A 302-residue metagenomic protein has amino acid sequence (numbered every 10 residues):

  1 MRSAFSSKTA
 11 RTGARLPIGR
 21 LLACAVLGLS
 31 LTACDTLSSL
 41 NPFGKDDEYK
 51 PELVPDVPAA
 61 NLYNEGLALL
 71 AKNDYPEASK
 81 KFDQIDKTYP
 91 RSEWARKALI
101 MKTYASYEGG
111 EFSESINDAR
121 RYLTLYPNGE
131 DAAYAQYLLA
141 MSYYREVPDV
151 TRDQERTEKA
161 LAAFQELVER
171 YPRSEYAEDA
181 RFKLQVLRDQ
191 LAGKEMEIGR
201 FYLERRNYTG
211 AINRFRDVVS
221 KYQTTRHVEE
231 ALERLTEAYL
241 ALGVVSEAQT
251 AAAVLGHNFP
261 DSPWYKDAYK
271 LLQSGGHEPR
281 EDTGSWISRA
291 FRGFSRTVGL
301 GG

Functional and structural regions predicted by a protein language model:
M1-R2, A25: Extended interaction regions within the primary functional domain
R2-T9, A14, A33-G302: Acidic, polar-rich low-complexity tracts and alpha-helical solenoid repeat scaffolds
R20-S30: Bacterial N-terminal signal peptides
